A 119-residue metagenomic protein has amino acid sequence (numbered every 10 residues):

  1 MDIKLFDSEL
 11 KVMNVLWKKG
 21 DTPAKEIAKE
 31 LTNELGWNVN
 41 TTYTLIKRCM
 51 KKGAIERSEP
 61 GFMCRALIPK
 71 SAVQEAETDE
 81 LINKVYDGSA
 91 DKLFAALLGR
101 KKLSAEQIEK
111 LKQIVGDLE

Functional and structural regions predicted by a protein language model:
I3-S8, P60-D79: Short, cationic-aromatic polyanion-contact patches
L5-S8, D21, D87: Short helix-coil-helix linker/hinge
L10-V15: Pre-recognition alpha-helix immediately N-terminal to the DNA-recognition helix within helix-turn-helix or winged-helix
T22-E30: Short acidic, hydrophobic short linear motifs in intrinsically disordered regions
K29-W37: Short helix-coil junctions and helix-kink-helix linkers
Y43-K47: Short, hydrophobic-biased segments on the C-terminal half of alpha helices that form "recognition helices"
G53: Glycine-centered, phosphate/nucleic-acid-interacting loop/turn motifs that mediate DNA/RNA or nucleotide
A76-E119: Amphipathic alpha-helical dimerization/coiled-coil segments that flank or bridge DNA-binding/regulatory modules
